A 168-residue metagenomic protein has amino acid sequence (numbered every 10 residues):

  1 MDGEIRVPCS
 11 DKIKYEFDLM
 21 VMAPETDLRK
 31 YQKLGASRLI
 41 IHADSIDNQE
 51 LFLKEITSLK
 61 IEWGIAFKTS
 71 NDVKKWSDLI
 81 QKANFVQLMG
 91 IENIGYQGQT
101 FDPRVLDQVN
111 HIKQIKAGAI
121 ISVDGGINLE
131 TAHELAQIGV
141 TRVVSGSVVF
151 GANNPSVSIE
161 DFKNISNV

Functional and structural regions predicted by a protein language model:
M1-E55: N-terminal active-site wall of soluble small-molecule enzyme domains
D2-R6, L28, Q49-L53, V73-W76 (+4 more regions): Generic structural signal for well-ordered alpha-helices, preferentially at hydrophobic/aromatic core positions
I13-L19, L39-I41, I61-F67, V86-L88 (+2 more regions): Hydrophobic faces of well-ordered beta-strands that scaffold small-molecule active sites in alpha/beta enzyme cores
A23-K33, S70-A83, G126-V143, V157: Catalytic cores of alpha/beta
Y31, V86, I112, D124 (+3 more regions): Conserved, mostly hydrophobic/aromatic
L39-N48, Q87-Q97, I138-I159: Glycine-rich phosphate-binding active-site loops on the catalytic face of alpha/beta enzymes
K54-I56, A136, F150-V168: C-terminal helical cap(s) of enzyme catalytic domains, especially alpha/beta-barrels
T69, S77-N110, Q114-K116, N154-D161: Glycine/Thr-rich beta-alpha phosphate-binding loop at enzyme active sites
